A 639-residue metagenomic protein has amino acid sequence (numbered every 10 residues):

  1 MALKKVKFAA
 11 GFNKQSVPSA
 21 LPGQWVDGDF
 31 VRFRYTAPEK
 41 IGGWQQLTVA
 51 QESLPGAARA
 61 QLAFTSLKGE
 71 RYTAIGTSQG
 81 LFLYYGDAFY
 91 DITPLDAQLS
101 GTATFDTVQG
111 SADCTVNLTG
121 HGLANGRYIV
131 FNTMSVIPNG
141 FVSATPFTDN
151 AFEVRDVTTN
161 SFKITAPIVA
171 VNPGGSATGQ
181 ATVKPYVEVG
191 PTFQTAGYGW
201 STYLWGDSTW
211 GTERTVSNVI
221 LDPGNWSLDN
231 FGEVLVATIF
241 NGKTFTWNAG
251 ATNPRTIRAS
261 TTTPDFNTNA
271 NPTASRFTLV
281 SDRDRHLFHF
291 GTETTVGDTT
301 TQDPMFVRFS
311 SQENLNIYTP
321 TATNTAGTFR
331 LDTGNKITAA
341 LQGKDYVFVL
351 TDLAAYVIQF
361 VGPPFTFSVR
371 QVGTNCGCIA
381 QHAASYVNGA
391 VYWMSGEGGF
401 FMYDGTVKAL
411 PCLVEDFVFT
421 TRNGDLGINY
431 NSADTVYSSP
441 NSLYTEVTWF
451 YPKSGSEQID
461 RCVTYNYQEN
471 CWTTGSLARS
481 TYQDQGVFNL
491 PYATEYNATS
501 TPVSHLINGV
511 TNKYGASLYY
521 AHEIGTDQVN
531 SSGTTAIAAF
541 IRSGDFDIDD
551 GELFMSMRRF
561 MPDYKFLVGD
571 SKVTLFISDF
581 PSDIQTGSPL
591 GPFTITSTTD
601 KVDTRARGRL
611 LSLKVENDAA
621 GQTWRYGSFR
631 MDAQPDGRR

Functional and structural regions predicted by a protein language model:
M1-S100, P191-A196, S201, W205 (+3 more regions): Beta-sheet repeat architectures centered on beta-propellers
W44-T65, T93-Q98, S208-L221, N253-D434: Beta-propeller and closely related beta-pinwheel folds
G69-Y72, E233, D345: Structural hallmark of WD40 beta-propellers
T77, G86, L118-G122, I164-P173 (+5 more regions): Secondary-structure transition/turn motif
F82, V236, F245, F288 (+3 more regions): Conserved hydrophobic/aromatic positions in well-ordered beta-strands
D91, T159, E233-W247: Hydrophobic or amphipathic alpha-helical targeting/insertion segments
I92-G224, N253-I257, P264-N267: Small/polar beta-strand repeat architecture
T244-T262, K572-P581: Short linear, low-complexity motifs centered on an aromatic residue
